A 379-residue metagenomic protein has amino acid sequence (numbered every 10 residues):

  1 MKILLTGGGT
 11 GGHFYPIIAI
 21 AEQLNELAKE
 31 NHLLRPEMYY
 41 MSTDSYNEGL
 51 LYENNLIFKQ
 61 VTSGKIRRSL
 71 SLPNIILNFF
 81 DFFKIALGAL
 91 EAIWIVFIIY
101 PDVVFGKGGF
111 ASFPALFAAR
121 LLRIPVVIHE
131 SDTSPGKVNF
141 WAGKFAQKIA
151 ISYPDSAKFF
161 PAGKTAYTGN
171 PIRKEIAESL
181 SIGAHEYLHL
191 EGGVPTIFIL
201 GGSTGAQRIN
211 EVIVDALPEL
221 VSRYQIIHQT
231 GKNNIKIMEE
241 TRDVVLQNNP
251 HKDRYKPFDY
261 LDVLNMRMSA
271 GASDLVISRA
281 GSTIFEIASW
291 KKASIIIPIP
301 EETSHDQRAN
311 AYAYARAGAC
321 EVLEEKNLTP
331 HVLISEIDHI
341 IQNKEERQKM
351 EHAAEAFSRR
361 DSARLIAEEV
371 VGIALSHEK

Functional and structural regions predicted by a protein language model:
I3-G8, E30-D81, K232-N234, K326: Conserved nucleotide-sugar phosphate-binding/catalytic loop shared by glycosyltransferases and other
L5, R120-I182, L190: Active-site-proximal region of nucleotide-activated glycan assembly enzymes, centered on histidine/acidic-rich loops
N25, H32-L33, L50, S181-G183 (+4 more regions): Donor-nucleotide binding loops and adjacent catalytic segments primarily of GT-B fold Leloir glycosyltransferases
Y52, R359-K379: C-terminal alpha-helical cap of glycosyltransferases
L70-V103, L121: An amphipathic, basic-hydrophobic alpha-helix
P101-V103, G271-F285: Acidic donor-binding loop of glycosyltransferase active sites
L122, G271-S273, I287-P298, A317: Conserved donor-binding/catalytic loop of nucleotide-activated donor transferases
E346-R360: A short, well-ordered alpha-helix in the C-terminal region of glycosyltransferases
